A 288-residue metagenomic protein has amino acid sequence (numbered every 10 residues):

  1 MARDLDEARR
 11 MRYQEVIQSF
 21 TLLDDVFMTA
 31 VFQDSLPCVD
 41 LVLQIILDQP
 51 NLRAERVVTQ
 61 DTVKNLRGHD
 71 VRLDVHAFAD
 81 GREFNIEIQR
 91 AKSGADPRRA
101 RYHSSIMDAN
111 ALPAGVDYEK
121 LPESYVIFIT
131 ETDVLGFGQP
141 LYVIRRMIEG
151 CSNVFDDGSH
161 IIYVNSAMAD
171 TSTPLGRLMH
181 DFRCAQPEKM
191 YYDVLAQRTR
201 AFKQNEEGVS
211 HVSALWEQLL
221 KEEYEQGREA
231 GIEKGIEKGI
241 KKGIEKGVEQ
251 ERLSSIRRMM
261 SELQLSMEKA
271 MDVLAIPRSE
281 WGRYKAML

Functional and structural regions predicted by a protein language model:
M1-H160, D170-S172, Q226: Accessory alpha/beta interaction modules
A2-F20, D80, F84-Q89, M168 (+1 more regions): Short, charged alpha-helical interaction segments and adjacent helix-coil junctions
D24-V31, V164, D181, S213: Short hinge/gating elements
F128-E131, N165-S166, K203: Pocket-edge structural micro-motifs
